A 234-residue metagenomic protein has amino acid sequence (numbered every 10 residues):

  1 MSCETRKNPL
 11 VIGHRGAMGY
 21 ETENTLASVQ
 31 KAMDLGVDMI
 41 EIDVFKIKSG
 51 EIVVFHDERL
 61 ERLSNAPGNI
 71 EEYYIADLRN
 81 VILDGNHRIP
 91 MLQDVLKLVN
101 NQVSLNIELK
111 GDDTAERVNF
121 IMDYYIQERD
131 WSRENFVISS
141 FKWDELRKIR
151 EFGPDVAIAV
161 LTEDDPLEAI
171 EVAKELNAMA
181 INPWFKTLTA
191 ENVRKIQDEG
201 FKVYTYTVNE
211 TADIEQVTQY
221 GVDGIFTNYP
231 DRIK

Functional and structural regions predicted by a protein language model:
M1-K234: Phosphate-group recognition and catalysis centered on beta-loop-alpha active-site segments
